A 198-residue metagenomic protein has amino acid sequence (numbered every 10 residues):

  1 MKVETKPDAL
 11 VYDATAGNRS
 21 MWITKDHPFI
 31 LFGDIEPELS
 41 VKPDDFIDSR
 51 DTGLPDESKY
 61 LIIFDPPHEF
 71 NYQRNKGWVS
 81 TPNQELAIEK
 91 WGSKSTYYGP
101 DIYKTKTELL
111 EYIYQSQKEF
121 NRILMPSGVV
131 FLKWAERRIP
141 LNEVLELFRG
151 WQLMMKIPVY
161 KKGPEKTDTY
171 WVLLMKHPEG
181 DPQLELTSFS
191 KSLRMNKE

Functional and structural regions predicted by a protein language model:
M1-E198: Class I S-adenosyl-L-methionine-dependent methyltransferase catalytic core
